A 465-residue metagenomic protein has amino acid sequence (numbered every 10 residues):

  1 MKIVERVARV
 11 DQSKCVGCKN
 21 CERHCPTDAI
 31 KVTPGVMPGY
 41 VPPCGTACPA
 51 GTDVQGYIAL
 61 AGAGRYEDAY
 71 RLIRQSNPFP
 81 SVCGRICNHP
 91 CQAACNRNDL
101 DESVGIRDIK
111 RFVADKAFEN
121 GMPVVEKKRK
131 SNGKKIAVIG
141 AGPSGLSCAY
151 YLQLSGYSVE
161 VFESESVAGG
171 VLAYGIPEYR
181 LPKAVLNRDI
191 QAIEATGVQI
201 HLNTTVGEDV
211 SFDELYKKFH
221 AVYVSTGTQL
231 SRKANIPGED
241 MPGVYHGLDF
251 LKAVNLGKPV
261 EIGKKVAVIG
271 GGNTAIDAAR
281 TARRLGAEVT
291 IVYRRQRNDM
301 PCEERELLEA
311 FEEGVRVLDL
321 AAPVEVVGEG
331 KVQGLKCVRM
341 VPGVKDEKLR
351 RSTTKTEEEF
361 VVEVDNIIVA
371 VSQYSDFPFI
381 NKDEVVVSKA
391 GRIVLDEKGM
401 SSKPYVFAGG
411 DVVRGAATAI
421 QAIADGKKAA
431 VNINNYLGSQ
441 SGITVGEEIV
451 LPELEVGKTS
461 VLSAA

Functional and structural regions predicted by a protein language model:
M1-G17, D28-A47, D68-H89, G121-I139 (+7 more regions): Ferredoxin-like iron-sulfur electron-transfer modules
M1-I3, R9, N20-V36, P42-A63 (+3 more regions): Iron-sulfur cluster-binding cysteine motifs and their immediate structural context in ferredoxin-like electron-transfer
D68, K130-I139, N187-I236, E325-K336 (+3 more regions): Feature captures the FAD/FMN-dependent oxidoreductase FAD-binding
V113-K130, R188-E208, S231-L285, V387-S402: Glycine-rich dinucleotide-binding loop and its adjacent helix/turn
K135-E160, A275-R283: N-terminal Rossmann-like FAD-binding beta1-loop-alpha1 element of flavoenzymes
S158-V161, E165-T196, I200, K252-V254 (+2 more regions): Rossmann-like dinucleotide-binding cores of NAD(P)H-dependent redox enzymes
D240-K264, K345-A416: FAD-site-proximal beta/loop scaffold in flavoenzymes
A278, V412-L437: A conserved FAD-binding loop/helix module that cradles the flavin
